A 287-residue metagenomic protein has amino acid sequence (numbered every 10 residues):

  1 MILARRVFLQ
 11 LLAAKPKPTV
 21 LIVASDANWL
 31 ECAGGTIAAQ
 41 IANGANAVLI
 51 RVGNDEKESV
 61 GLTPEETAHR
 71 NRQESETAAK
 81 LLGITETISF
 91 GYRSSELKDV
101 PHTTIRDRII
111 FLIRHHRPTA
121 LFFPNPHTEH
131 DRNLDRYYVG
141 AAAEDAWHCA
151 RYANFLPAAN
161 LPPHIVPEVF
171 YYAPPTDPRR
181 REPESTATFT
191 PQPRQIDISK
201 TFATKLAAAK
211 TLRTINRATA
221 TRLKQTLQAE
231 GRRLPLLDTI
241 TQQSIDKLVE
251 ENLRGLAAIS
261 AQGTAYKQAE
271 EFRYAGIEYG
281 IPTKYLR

Functional and structural regions predicted by a protein language model:
I2-A4, F8-L11, P16, Y152-I165 (+1 more regions): C-terminal accessory domains and tails appended to enzymatic cores
I2-H116: Active-site rim/loop-helix segments in enzyme catalytic domains that contact anionic ligands
I22, R51, S89-G91, F123 (+3 more regions): Structural signal for conserved beta-strand scaffold positions within catalytic alpha/beta enzyme cores
A24-D26, N133-R136, L212: Histidine-centered active-site/metal-ligand motif
V48, E76-P174, E182: Internal alpha/beta domain cores that form substrate/cofactor-binding pockets in large enzymes and binding proteins
V52-K57, F123-P124, F189-Q192: A short small-residue
G61-P64, L134-D135, R181-S185: Short aromatic-enriched loop/helix-cap "lid" or pocket-rim segments at secondary-structure transitions that line
